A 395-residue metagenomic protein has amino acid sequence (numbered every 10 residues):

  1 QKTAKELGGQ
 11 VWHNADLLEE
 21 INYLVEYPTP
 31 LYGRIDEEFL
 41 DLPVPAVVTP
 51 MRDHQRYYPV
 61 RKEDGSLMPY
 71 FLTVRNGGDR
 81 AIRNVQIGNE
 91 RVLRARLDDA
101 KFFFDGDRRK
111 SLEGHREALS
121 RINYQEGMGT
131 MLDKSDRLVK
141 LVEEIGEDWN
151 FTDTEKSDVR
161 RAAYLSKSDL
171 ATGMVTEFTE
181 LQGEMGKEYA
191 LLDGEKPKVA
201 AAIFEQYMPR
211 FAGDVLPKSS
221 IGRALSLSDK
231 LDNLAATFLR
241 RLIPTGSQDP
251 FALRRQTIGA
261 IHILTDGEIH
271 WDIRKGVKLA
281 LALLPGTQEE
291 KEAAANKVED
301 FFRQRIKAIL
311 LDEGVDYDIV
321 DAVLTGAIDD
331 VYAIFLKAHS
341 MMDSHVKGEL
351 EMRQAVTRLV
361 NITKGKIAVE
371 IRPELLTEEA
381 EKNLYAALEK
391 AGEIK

Functional and structural regions predicted by a protein language model:
Q1-K395: Amphipathic alpha-helical "coupling" segments that flank catalytic cores
